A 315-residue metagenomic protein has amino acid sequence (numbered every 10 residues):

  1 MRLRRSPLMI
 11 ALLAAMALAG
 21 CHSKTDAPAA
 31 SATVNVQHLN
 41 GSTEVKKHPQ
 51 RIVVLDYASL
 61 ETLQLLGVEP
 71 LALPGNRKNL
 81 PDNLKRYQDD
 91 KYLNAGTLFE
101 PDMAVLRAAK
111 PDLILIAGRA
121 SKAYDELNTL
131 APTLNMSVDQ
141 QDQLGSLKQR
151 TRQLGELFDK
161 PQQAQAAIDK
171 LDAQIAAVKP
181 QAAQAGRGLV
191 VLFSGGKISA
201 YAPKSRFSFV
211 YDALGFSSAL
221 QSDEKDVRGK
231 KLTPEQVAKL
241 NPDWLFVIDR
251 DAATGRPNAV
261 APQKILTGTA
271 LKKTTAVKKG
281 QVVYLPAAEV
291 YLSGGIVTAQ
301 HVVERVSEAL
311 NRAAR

Functional and structural regions predicted by a protein language model:
R2-R4, L12, G20-A58, Q162-L189 (+3 more regions): Bacterial Sec-exported substrate-binding components of ABC uptake systems
H38-N40, A95-M103, E224-T233: Short helix-initiation/N-cap motifs at beta->coil->alpha
R51, Y57-V105: A short, structured surface patch at a secondary-structure boundary
R77-D82, A200-G229: Alpha-helical, coiled-coil/dimerization segments enriched in small aliphatic residues
K110-I116, P132, V237, N241-F246: Proline-aspartate-enriched helix->loop->beta-strand connector
K122, S137-Q153, R187-F209, A252-A259: Extracytoplasmic ligand-binding site segments that recognize negatively charged/polar headgroups
S199, D226-T254: Ligand-binding pocket segment of bilobal, Venus flytrap-like solute-binding proteins
V247-R315: Structured C-terminal subdomain patch of bacterial secreted/periplasmic proteins
